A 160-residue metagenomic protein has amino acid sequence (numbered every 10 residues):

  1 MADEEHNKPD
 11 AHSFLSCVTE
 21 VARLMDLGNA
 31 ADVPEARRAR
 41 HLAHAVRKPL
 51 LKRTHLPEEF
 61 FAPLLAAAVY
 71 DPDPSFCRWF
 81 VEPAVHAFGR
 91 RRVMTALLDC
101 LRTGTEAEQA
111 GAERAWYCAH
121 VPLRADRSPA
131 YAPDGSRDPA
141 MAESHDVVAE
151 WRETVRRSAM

Functional and structural regions predicted by a protein language model:
M1-T19, P34-L56, F76-F88, A110-P122: Structural detector for internal amphipathic alpha-helices that build alpha-solenoid repeat scaffolds
H12-D32, H55-A68, R90-L101, P122-P133 (+1 more regions): Amphipathic alpha-helical scaffolding segments comprising HEAT/armadillo-like alpha-solenoid repeats
P34, V69-D73, G104, E143 (+1 more regions): Structural signature of alpha-solenoid helical repeat scaffolds
R38-P49, A140-A159: Extended HEAT/HEAT-like alpha-solenoid repeat tracts in very large eukaryotic scaffold/adaptor proteins
L51, Y70-D71, H86, R102: Alpha-solenoid HEAT/Armadillo repeat architecture
F61-A67, D73-F80: Charged low-complexity stretches with an acidic bias
M94-C118: Generic detector of contiguous secondary-structure segments
E106, S136-E143: Surface-exposed beta-loop interaction hotspot
